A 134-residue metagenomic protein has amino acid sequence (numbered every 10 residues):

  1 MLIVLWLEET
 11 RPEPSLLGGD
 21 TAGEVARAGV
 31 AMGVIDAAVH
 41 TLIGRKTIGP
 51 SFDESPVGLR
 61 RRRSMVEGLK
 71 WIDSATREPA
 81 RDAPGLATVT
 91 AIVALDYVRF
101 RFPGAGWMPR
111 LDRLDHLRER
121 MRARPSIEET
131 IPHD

Functional and structural regions predicted by a protein language model:
M1-P56: GST-like domain detector, emphasizing the conserved glutathione-binding G-site in the N-terminal thioredoxin-like
L2, G23-A26, T88-V93, H116: Amphipathic alpha-helical interaction segments
V4, E8, V25, L69 (+2 more regions): Non-transmembrane alpha-helical segments in soluble domains of secreted/periplasmic/extracellular proteins
T10, P14, A75-P79, V98-A105: Alpha-helix C-capping/helix-to-loop hinge sites
E13, S74-A83, P125-I131: Surface-exposed helix-capping loop/turn segments at secondary-structure junctions
V57-A75: Amphipathic alpha-helical packing segments from all-alpha helical-bundle domains
D82-P103: GST superfamily/GST-like fold recognition
P109-T130: C-terminal end-helix/capping segment
